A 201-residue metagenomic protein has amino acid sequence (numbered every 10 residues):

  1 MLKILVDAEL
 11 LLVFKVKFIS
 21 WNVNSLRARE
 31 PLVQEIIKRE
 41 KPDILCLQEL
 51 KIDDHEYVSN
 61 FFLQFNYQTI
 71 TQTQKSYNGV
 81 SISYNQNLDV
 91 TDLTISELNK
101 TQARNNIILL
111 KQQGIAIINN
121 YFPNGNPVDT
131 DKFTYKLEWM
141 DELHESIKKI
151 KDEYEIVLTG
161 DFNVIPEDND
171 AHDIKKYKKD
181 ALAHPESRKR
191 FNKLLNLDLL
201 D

Functional and structural regions predicted by a protein language model:
L2-F61, Y77-V80: N-terminal, active-site-proximal structural segment of metallo-dependent hydrolase catalytic domains
K15-N24, G114-N126, T159: Active-site-proximal beta-strand elements of phosphoester/diester hydrolases
W21-N22, I37-H55, I117, I147-D168: Active-site beta-strand/loop signature of hydrolases that rely on acidic residues for catalysis
R27, D54-E56, G79, G125-D129 (+1 more regions): Short catalytic/ligand-binding loop motif for oxyanion handling, primarily in non-cytosolic enzymes, centered on
K51-D53, Y57-P127: Structured beta-strand-rich core segments of catalytic domains in phosphoester-bond hydrolases
F65, W139-D201: Metal-dependent phosphoesterases centered on the DNase I-like endonuclease/exonuclease/phosphatase
L98, F122-D141, K175-K179: Surface-exposed cleft-lining segments at the edges of enzyme active sites
